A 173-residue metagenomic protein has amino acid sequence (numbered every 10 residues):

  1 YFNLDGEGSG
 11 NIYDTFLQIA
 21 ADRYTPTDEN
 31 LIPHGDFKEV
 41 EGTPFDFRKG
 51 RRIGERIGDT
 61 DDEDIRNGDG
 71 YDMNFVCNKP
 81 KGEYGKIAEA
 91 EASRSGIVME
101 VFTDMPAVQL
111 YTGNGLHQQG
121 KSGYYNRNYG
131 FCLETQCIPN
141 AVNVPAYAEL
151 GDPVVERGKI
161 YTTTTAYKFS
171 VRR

Functional and structural regions predicted by a protein language model:
Y1-R173: An exposed, glycine/acidic-rich loop-and-rim segment of catalytic or binding clefts
